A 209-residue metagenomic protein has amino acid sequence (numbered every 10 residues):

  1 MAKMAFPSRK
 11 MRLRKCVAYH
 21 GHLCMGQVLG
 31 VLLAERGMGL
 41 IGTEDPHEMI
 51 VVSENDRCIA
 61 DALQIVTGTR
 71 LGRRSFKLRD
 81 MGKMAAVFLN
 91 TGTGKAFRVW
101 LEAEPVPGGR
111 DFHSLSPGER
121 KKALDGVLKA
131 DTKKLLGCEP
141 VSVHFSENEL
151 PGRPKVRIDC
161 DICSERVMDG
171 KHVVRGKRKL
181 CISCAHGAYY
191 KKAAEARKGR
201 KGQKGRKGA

Functional and structural regions predicted by a protein language model:
Y19-L33: Conserved phosphate/anionic-ligand binding catalytic regions in large, soluble enzymes, centered on
E48-T91: A structural-propensity feature for long, helix-poor, extended segments
L136-N148, I162-V167: Short Cys/His-rich Zn2+-coordinating modules
E147-R157, G170-R175: Short, flexible, mixed-charge glycine/proline-rich loop motifs that serve as phosphate/nucleic-acid-contacting
C160-S164, C181-C184: Short cysteine-rich clusters marking metal-coordination/redox-active sites
D169-G170, Y190-K191: Short, non-ligating residues that shape and space the ligands of small metal-coordination modules and catalytic
R175-G187: Cysteine-rich micro-motifs
R197-G208: Compositionally biased, intrinsically disordered low-complexity segments enriched for polar/charged residues
